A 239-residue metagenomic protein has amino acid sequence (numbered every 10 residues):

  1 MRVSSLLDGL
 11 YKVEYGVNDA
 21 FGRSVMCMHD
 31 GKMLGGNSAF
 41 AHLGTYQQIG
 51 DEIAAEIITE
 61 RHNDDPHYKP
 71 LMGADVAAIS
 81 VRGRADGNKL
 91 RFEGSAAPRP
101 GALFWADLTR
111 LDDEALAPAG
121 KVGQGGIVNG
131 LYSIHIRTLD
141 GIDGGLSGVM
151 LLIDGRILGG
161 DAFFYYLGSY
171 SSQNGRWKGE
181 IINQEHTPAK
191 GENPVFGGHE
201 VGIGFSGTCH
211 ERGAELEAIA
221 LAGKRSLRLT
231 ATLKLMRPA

Functional and structural regions predicted by a protein language model:
R2-D19, P118-I142: Tryptophan-anchored aromatic micro-motifs
V13-Y15, M33-G36, I57, F92-A97 (+4 more regions): Short beta-strand segments that buttress and anchor functional surface loops
V17, T59-N63, A85-G87, P98-P100 (+3 more regions): Beta-strand elements of well-folded, non-transmembrane domains
V17-N63, I142-K178, I182-Q184: N-terminal glycine/threonine-rich, aromatic-flanked beta-hairpin/loop signature
F21-V25, H67-L71, G94, A106 (+4 more regions): Short, tandemly repeated low-complexity microdomains enriched for cysteine and small residues
S24-C27, L43-Y46, A77-R84, A106-T109 (+4 more regions): Hydrophobic/aromatic beta-strand elements that line small-molecule binding cavities or substrate pockets in beta-rich
Q48-I49, R91, S95-G123, S172-N174 (+1 more regions): Edge beta-strand at a domain terminus
I58-R82, I182-S206: An anionic, turn-rich surface loop/hairpin at beta-sheet edges that serves as a generic interaction/coordination patch
